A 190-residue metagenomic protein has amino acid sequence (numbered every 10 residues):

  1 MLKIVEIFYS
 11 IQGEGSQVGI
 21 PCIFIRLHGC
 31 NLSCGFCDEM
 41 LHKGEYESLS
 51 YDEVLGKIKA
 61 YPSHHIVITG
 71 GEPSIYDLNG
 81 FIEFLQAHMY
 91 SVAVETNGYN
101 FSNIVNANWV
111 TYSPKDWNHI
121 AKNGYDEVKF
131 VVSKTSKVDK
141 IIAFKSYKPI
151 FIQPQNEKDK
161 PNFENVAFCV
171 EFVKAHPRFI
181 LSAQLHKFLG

Functional and structural regions predicted by a protein language model:
M1-P21, C169-E171, P177: Short, Lys/Arg-rich amphipathic segments at extreme N-termini
L2-Y9, P21-F24, S33-A107: Conserved Radical SAM active-site core
I11-E14, V18, C34, G44 (+2 more regions): A broad, structure-centric signal for solvent-exposed, well-ordered loop/edge residues that line or flank functional
S74-G190: Conserved AdoMet/S-adenosylmethionine-binding subsite of the radical SAM
